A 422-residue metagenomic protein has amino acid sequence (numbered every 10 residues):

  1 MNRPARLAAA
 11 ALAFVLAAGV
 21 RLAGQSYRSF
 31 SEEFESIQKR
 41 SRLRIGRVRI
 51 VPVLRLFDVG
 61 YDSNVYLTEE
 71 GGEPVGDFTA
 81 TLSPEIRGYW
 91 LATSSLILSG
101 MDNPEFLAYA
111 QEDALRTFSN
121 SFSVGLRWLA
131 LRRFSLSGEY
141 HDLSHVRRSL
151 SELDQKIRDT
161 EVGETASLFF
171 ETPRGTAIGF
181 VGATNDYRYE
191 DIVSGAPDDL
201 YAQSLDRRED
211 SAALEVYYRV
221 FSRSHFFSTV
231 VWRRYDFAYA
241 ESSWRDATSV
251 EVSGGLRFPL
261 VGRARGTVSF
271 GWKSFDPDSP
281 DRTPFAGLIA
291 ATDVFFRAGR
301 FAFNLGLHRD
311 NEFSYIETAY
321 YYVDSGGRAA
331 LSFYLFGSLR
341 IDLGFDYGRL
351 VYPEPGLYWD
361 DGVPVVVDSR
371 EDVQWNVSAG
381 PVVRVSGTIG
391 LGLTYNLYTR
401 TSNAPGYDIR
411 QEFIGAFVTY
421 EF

Functional and structural regions predicted by a protein language model:
M1-A9: Bacterial N-terminal signal peptides that target proteins for export
A9-A17: Bacterial N-terminal signal peptides
V20-R21: Membrane-interface motif at the C-terminal end of an N-terminal transmembrane signal
G24-F422: Gram-negative and organellar
